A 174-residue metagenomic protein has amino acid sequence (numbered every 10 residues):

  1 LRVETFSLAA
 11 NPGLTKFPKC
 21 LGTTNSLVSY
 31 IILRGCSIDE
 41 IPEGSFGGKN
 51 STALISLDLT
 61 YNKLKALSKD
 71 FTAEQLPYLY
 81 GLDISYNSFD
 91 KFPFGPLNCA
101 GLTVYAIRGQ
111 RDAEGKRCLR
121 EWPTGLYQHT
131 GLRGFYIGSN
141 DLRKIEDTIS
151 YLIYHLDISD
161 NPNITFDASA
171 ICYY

Functional and structural regions predicted by a protein language model:
L1, P18-N25, E43-S51, S68-L76 (+4 more regions): A structural signal for leucine-rich repeat
L1-R2, L27-Y30, D39, I107 (+4 more regions): Intrinsically disordered, low-complexity linker/propeptide segments enriched in Ser/Thr/Gly/Pro and acidic residues
R2, G13, S26-L27, A53 (+7 more regions): Glycine-centered tight turns that cap/initiate beta-strands
E4-L8, S29-L33, I55-L59, L79-I84 (+3 more regions): Conserved hydrophobic beta-strand positions in leucine-rich repeat
F6, L57, L64, L82 (+5 more regions): Non-core capping and flanking segments associated with repeat-based/extracellular domains
L8, L33, E43, A66-K69 (+4 more regions): Extracellular beta-strand solenoids
L8-P12, C36, L59-N62, I84-N87 (+4 more regions): Consensus "Asn ladder" position of solenoid repeat domains
L14-T15, D39, L64-K65, F89-D90 (+4 more regions): Leucine-rich repeat
